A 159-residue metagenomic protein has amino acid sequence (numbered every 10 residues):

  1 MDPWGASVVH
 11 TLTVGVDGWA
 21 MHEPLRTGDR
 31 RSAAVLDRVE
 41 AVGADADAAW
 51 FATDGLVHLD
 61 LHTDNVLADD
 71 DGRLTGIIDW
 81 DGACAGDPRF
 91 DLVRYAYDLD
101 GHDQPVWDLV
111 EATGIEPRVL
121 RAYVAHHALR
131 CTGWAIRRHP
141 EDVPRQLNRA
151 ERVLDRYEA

Functional and structural regions predicted by a protein language model:
M1-L59, D69-G72, E111, Q146 (+1 more regions): An alpha-helical support segment within catalytic cores of ATP-dependent transferases
D64-V66: Hydrophobic residue at the +6 position relative to the catalytic HRD Asp in the kinase catalytic loop
A68, C84: Hydrophobic/aromatic residue at the end of a short beta strand that borders the catalytic acidic motif
T75: Conserved catalytic-site loops of classical short-chain dehydrogenases/reductases
I78-A83: Activation of the activation-loop gatekeeper triad in protein kinase-fold domains
A85-P88, V93-A159: Helix-rich C-terminal or lid/interface subdomains of diverse kinases
